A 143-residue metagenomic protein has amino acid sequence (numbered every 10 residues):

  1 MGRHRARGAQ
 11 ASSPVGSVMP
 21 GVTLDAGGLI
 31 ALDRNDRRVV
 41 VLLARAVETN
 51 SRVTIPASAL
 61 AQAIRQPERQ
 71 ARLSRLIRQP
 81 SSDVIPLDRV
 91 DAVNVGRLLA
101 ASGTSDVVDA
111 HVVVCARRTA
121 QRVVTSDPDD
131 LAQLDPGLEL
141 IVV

Functional and structural regions predicted by a protein language model:
M1-I55, I64-S82, I141: Short, well-structured N-terminal submotif of metal-dependent ribonuclease cores
T23, V124-T125: Generic enzyme active-site microenvironment
G28-L29, A59, D91, H111-V112 (+1 more regions): Alpha-helix capping/helix-boundary segments
A63, D106-R122: Acidic, metal-associated active-site segment
E68, T125-D130: Short, polar loop motifs at secondary-structure junctions
S81-S102, P128: Acidic catalytic patch
D129-G137: Short loop/helix-cap segments at secondary-structure boundaries that form the rim of catalytic
